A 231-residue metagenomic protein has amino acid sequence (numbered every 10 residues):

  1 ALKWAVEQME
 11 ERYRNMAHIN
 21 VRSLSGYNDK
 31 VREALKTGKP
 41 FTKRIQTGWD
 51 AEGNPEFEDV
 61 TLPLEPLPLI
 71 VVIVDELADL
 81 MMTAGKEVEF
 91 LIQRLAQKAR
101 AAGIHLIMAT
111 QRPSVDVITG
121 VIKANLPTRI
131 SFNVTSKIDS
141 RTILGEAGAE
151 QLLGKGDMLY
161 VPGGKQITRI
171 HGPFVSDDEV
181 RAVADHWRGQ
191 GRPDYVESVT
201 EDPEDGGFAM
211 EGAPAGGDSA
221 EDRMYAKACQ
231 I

Functional and structural regions predicted by a protein language model:
K3-I231: P-loop NTPase motor-domain active sites and their immediate coupling elements
